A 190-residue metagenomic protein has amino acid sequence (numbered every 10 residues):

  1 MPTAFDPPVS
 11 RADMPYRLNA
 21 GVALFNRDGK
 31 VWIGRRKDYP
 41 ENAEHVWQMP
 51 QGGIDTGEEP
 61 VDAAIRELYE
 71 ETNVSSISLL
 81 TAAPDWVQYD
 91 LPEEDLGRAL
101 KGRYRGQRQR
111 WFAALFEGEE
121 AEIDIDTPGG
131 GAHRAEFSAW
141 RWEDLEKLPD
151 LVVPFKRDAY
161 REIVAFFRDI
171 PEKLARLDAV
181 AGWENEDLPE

Functional and structural regions predicted by a protein language model:
M1-D28, K101-G102: Acidic, metal-coordinating catalytic segment for phosphate/diphosphate chemistry, firing primarily on the Nudix
P15-R17, N26, E41-N42, Y104-Q107 (+1 more regions): A generic fold-level signal
G21-A23, W32-G34, R110-A114: Short, hydrophobic/aromatic-rich beta-strand segments within well-structured domains
F25, I54-E58, G102-G106: Short, solvent-exposed loop/helix junctions and linker helices that flank or host conserved functional motifs
F25-K30, Y39, D55-T56, D85-Y89 (+2 more regions): Short, charged/polar surface micro-motifs in flexible loops or helix N-caps
K30-I77, A83: Conserved Nudix-box catalytic region and its N-terminal flanking loop in Nudix hydrolases and closely related
H45, Q88-D90, L96-E190: Nudix hydrolase/Nudix homology domain
L80-D85, G106: A short, structured active-site edge motif that brings together acidic residues
